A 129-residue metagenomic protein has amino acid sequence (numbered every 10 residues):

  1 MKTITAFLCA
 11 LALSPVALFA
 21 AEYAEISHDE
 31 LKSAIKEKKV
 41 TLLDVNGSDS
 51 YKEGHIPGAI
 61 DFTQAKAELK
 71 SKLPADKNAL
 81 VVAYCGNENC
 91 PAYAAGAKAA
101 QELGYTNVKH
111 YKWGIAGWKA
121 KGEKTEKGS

Functional and structural regions predicted by a protein language model:
K2-F7, L18-E25, D29, V40 (+2 more regions): Rhodanese-like catalytic fold shared by cysteine-dependent sulfurtransferases and DSP/PTP-type phosphatases
A12, V16-A17: Hydrophobic membrane-targeting alpha-helices
L42-D44: Structural scaffold elements adjacent to functional motifs in cytosolic proteins
G47: Short, glycine/acidic-enriched loop or turn micro-motifs at the edges of active sites
